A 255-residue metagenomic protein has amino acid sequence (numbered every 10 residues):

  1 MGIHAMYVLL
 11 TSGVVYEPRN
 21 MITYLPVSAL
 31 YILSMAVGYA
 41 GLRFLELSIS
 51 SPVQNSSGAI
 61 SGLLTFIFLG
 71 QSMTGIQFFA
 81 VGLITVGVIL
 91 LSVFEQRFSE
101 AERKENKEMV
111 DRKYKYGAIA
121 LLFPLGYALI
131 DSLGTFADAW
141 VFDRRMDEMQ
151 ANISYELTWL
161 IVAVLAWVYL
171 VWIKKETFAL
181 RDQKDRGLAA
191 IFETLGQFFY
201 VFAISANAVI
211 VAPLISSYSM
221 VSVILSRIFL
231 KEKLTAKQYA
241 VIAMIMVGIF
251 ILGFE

Functional and structural regions predicted by a protein language model:
M1, I130-I161: Juxtamembrane helix-loop-helix junctions in multi-pass membrane proteins
M1-L33, L83, N152-K174, V221: Transmembrane alpha-helices of multi-pass small-molecule transport proteins
I3-H4, V53-F68, G82, I161-L165 (+3 more regions): Alpha-helical transmembrane segments of compact multi-pass small-molecule transporters, enriched in specific families
A5, L9-V37, A118-L129, E176-F199: Loop-to-transmembrane-helix transition segments
S28, I32-A36, G58-L63, T85 (+8 more regions): Hydrophobic/small/kink-forming positions within alpha-helical transmembrane segments of polytopic membrane proteins
I32-I49, I89-S99, A166-F178, M220-K233: C-terminal ends of transmembrane helices
V37-V53, D143-I153, F198-S217: Structural motif at transmembrane-helix junctions in multi-pass transporters
F44, S56-L129, A236-E255: Juxtamembrane helix-loop boundary signature in multi-pass membrane transporters
